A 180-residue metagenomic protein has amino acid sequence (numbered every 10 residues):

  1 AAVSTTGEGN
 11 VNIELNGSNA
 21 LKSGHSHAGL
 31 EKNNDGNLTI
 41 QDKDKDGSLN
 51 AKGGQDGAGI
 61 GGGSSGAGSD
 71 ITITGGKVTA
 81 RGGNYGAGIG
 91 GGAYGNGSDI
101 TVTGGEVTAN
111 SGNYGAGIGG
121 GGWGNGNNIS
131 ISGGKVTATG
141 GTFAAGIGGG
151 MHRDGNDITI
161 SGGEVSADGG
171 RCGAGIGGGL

Functional and structural regions predicted by a protein language model:
A1-L180: A composition-driven surface/loop motif
